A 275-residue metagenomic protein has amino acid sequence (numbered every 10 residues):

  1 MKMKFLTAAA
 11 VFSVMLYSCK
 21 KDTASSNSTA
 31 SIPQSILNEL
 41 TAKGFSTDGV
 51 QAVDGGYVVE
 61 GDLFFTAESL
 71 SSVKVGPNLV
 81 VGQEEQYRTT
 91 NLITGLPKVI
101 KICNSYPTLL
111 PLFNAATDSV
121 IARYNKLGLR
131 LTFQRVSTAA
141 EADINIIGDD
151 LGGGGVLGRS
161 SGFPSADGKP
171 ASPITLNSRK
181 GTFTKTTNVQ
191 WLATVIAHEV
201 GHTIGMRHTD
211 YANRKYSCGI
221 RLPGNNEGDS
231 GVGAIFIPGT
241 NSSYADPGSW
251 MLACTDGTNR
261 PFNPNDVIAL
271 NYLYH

Functional and structural regions predicted by a protein language model:
M15-S18: C-terminal motif of bacterial Sec signal peptides marking the signal peptidase cleavage site
D22-L112, S230-S242: Disordered inhibitory propeptide/activation segment of secreted metzincin zinc metalloprotease zymogens, centered on
I102-N104, Q134-G154: Acidic helix-start/capping segments at beta-turn-to-alpha-helix junctions
P111-Q134: Zn2+-dependent metallopeptidase catalytic core
F113, N145-P173: Catalytic zinc-binding patch centered on the HExxH motif and its immediate surroundings that defines zinc-dependent
L127-E141, H208-K215: Surface-exposed patches in mature extracellular/periplasmic domains of secreted proteins
N177-A197: Short pre-active-site segment immediately N-terminal to the catalytic Zn-binding motif
Q190, V195-N265: The catalytic-center signature of Zn2+-dependent metalloproteases
